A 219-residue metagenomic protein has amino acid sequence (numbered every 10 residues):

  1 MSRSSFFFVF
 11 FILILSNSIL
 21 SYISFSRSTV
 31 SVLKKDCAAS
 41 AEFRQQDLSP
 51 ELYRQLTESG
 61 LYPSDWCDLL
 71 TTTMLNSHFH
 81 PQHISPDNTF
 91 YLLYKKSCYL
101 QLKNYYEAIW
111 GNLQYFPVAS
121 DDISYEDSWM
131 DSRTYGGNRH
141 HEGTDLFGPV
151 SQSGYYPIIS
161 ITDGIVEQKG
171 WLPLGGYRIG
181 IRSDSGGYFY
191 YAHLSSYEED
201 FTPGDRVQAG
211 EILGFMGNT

Functional and structural regions predicted by a protein language model:
S2-T89: Cationic-aromatic interfacial patches
R44-L48, E58, Y62, N138 (+3 more regions): Extracytoplasmic/periplasmic, Sec-exported soluble proteins
S49, C67-Y177, A209: Surface-exposed, glycine-biased beta-strand/turn segments
L56, L146, Y191, L213: Short alpha-helical segments in extracytoplasmic peptidoglycan/chitin-binding modules and envelope-associated proteins
W129, F189-Y191, F215: Aromatic side chains
P149-S151, L194-Y197, N218-T219: Short strand-loop junctions, especially beta-strand C-caps/beta-turns that link beta-sheets to coils or alpha-helices
S160-D200: Zn2+-dependent peptidoglycan hydrolase active-site motif and core
G180-R182, P203-T219: Conserved, short, structured surface segments that act as functional micro-motifs
